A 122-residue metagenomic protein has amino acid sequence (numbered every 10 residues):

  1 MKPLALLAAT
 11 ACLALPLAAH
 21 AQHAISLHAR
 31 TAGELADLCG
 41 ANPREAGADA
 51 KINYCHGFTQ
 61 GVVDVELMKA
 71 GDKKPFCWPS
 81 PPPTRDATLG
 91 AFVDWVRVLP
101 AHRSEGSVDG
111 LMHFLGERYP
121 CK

Functional and structural regions predicted by a protein language model:
M1-A8: Bacterial N-terminal signal peptides that target proteins for export
A14-A19: N-terminal signal peptide c-region/cleavage motif recognized by signal peptidases
L27-A91: Short N-proximal segments of mature Sec-exported proteins
P82-K122: Surface-exposed, polar helix/loop patches in the mature regions of secreted/periplasmic/lumenal proteins that form
